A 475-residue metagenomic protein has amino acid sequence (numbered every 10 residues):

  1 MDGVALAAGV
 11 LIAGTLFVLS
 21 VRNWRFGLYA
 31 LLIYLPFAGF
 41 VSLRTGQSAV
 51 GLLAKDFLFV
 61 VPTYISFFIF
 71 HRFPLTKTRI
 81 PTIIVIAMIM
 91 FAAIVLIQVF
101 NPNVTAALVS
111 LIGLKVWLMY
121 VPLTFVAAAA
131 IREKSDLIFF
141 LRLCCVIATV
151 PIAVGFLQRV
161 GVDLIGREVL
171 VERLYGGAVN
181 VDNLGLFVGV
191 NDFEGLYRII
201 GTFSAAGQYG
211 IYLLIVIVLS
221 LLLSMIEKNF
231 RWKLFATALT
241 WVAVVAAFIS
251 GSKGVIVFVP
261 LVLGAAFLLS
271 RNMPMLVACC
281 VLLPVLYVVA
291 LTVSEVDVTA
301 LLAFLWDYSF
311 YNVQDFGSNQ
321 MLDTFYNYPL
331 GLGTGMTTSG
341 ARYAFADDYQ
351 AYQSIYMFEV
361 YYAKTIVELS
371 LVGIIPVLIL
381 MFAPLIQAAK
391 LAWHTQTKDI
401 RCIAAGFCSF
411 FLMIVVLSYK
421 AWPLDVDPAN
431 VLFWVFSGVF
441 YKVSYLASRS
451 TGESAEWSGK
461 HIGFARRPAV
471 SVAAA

Functional and structural regions predicted by a protein language model:
G9-R22, F59-R72, V216-E227, V372-T395 (+1 more regions): Hydrophobic, aromatic-rich transmembrane alpha-helices and their immediate juxtamembrane boundary segments
A13, A92, L96-V99, F139-R167 (+2 more regions): Alpha-helical transmembrane segments of multi-pass inner-membrane proteins
L19-Q47, A54-V121, I414: N-terminal hydrophobic segments of proteins, predominantly signal-anchor/transmembrane helices of inner/organellar
F37, G46-Q47, S294-L369, A388-T395: Long extracytoplasmic/lumenal interhelical loops at the membrane interface of multi-pass membrane proteins
A153-I165, V245-S250, F267-S309, L322-Y326 (+1 more regions): A membrane-periplasm/extracellular boundary helix in multi-pass inner-membrane enzymes that assemble envelope glycans
Y197, G201-G207, A351-A388: A conserved mid-to-late transmembrane alpha helix and its immediate loop/hinge that forms the functional core
L234-A243, A389-K420: Loop-to-helix entry and N-terminal half of a specific, functionally important transmembrane alpha helix in multi-pass
L263, P274-L276, C280-V285, G406-A475: Transmembrane alpha-helices of multi-pass inner-membrane enzymes
